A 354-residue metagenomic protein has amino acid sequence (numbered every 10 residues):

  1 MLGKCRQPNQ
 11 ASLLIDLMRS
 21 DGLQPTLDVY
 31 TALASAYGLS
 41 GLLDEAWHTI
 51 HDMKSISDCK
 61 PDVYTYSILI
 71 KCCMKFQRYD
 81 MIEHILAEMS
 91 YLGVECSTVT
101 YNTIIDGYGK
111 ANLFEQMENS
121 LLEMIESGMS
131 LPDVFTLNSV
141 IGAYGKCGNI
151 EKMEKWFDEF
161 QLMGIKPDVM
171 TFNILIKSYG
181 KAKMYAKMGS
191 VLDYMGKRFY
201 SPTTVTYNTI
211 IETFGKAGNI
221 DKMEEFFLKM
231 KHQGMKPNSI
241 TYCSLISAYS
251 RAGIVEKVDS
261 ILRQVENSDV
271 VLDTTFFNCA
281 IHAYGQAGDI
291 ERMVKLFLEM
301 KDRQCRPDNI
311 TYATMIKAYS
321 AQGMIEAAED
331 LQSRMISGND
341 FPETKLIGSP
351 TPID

Functional and structural regions predicted by a protein language model:
M1, M18, M53-K54, M89 (+14 more regions): Methionine-biased hydrophobic packing positions in alpha-helices, especially within tandem helical repeat solenoids
M1-I56, P61-Y64, F76-H84, E88-Y91 (+4 more regions): N-terminal targeting peptides
R6, G22, G41, S57-D58 (+17 more regions): Inter-helix linker motif
A11, T26-T31, S35, A46 (+25 more regions): Pentatricopeptide repeat
L14, T49, I85, S120 (+6 more regions): Alpha-helical solenoid repeat scaffolds, predominantly canonical TPR units
S260-L262, N267-S268, L272, F277 (+1 more regions): Generic long, charged, amphipathic alpha-helical segments
I316, S320-G323, E329-F341: TPR/TPR-like (Sel1-like) alpha-helical repeat modules
